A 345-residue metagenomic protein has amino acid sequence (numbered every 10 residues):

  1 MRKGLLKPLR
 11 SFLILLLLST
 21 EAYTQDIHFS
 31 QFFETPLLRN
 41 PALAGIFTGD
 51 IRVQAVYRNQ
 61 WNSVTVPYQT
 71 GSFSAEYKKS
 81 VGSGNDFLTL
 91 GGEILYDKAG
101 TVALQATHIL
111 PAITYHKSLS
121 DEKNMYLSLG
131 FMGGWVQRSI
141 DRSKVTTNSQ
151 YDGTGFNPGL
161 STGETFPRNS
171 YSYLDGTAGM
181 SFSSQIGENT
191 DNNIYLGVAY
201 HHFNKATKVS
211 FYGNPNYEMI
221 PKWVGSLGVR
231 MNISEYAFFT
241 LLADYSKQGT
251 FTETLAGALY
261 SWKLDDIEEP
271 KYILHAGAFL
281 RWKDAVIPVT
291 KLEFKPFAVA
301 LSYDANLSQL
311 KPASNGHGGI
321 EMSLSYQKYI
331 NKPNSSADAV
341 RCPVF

Functional and structural regions predicted by a protein language model:
R2-F12: Bacterial N-terminal signal peptides that target proteins for export
L13-L18: Hydrophobic alpha-helical targeting segments used for export or membrane insertion
T20-T24: Sec/Tat signal peptide C-region and signal peptidase I cleavage site
Q25-F345: Subset of outer-membrane beta-barrel
